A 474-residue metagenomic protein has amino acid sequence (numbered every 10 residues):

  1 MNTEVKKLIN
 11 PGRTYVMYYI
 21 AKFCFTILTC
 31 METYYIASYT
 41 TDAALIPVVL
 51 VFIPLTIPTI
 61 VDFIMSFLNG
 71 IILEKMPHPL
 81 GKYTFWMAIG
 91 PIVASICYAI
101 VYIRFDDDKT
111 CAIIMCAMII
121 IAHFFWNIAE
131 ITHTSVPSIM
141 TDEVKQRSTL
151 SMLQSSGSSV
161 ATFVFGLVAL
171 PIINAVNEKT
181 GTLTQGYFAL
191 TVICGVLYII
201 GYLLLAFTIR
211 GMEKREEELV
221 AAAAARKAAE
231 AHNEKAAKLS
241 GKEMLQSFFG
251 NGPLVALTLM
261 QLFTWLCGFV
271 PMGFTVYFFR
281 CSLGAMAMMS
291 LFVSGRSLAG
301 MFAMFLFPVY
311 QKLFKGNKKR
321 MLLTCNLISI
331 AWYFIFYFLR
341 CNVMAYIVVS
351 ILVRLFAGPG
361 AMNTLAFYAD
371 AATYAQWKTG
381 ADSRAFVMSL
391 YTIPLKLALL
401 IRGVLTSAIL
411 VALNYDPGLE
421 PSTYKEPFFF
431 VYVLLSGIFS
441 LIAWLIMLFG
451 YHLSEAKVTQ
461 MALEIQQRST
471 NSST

Functional and structural regions predicted by a protein language model:
N2-T474: Membrane-embedded alpha-helical bundles of multi-pass transporters/translocases, especially carrier/permease families
